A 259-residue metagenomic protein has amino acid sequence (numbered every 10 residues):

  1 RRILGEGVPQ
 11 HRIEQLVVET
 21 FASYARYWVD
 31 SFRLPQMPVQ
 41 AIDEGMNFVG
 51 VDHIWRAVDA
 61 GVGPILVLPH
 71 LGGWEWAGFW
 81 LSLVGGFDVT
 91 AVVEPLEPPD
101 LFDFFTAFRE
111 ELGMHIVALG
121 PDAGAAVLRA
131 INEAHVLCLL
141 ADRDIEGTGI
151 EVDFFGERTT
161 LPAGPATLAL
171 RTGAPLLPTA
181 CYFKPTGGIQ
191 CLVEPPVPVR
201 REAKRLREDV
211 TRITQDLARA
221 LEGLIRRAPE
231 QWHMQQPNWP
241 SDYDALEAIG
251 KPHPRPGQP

Functional and structural regions predicted by a protein language model:
R1-L68, G73, D103-A107, E111-G113 (+1 more regions): Membrane-anchoring hydrophobic helices of lipid-metabolizing enzymes
L4, L34-M37, V89, T148-G149 (+2 more regions): General secondary-structure edge motif
P9-Q10, E14, V18, R56-V58 (+2 more regions): Non-catalytic C-terminal accessory region of glycerolipid acyltransferases and related lyso-lipid remodeling enzymes
V29-D30, W80-L81, F102, L140-D142: Short, flexible segments with low predicted structural confidence
V49, V92, L192-E194: Residues in well-ordered beta-strands of folded domains
A60-P121, G147-F154: Catalytic core of membrane glycerolipid acyltransferases/transacylases, capturing the structured, soluble-facing
